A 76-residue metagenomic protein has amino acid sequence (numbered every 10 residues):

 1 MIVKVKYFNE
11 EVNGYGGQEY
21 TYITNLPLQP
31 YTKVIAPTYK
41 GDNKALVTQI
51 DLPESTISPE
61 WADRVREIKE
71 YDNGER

Functional and structural regions predicted by a protein language model:
I2-R76: Terminal, basic amphipathic appendages of nucleotide-handling enzymes
